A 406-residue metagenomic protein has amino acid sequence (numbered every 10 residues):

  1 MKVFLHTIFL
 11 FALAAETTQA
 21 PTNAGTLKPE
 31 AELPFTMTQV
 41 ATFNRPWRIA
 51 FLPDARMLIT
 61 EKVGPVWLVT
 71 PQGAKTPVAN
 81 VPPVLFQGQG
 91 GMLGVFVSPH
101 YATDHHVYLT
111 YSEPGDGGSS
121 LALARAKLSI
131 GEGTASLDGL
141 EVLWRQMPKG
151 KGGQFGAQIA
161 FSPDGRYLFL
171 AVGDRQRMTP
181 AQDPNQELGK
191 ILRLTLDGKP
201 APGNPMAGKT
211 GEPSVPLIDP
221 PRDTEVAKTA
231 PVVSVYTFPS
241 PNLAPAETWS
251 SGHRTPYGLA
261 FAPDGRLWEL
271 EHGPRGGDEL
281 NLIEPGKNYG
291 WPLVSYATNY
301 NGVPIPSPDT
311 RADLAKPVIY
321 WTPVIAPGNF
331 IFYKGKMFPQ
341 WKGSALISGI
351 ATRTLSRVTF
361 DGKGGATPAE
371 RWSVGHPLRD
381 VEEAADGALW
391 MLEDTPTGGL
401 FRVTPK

Functional and structural regions predicted by a protein language model:
M1-F4, P405: Positively charged n-region of N-terminal signal peptides that target proteins for export
L5-A15: Bacterial N-terminal signal peptides
E16-T179, G258-A260, G265-G273, P323-D361 (+1 more regions): Acidic, Gly/Ser/Thr-rich repeat motifs that build Ca2+-stabilized beta-propeller blades
N23-E30, G90-M92, H100-A102, A122 (+3 more regions): Beta-propeller domain segments
T38-Q39, K75-P82, T134-R145, A201-G211 (+2 more regions): Beta-propeller fold detector
F155, K190, V374-P377: N-terminal targeting pre-sequences for secretion and organelle import
H253, G364-A385: Conserved blade-ending motifs and adjacent loop-strand segments that build the rim/top face of beta-propeller domains
